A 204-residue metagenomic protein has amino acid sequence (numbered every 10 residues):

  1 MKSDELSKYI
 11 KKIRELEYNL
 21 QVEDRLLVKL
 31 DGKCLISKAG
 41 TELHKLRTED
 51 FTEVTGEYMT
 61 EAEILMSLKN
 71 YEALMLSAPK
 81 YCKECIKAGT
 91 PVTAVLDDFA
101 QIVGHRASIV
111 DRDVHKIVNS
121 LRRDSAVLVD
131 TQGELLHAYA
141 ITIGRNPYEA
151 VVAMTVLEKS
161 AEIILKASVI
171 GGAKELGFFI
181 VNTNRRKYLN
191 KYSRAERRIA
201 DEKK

Functional and structural regions predicted by a protein language model:
M1-K204: Glycine-rich flexible loops
